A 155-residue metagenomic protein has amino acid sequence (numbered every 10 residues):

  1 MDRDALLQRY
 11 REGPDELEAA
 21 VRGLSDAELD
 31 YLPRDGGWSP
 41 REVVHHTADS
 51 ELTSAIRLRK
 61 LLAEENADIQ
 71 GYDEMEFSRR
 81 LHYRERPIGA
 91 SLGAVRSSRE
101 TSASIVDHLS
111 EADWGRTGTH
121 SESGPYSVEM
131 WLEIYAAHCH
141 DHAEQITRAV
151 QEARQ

Functional and structural regions predicted by a protein language model:
M1-D26, D49-I56, K60, I134-A137: Alpha-helical bundle segments that constitute or directly flank the non-heme di-iron/ferroxidase center
D2, P40, F77-S91, E122-M130: Acidic/His metal-coordination segments adjacent to aromatic residues that form catalytic metal sites in metalloenzymes
A5, H46, A90: Conserved aromatic-histidine-acidic binding/catalytic patches
R9-A20, S78-G115, Y135: Acidic/histidine-rich alpha-helical segments that form the ligand environment of transition-metal centers
A27-L32, P87-S91: Short helix-to-loop capping/linker segments positioned immediately adjacent to catalytic or ligand/cofactor-binding
D30-E74, A103, E111, G115-Q155: Short, contiguous alpha-helical
